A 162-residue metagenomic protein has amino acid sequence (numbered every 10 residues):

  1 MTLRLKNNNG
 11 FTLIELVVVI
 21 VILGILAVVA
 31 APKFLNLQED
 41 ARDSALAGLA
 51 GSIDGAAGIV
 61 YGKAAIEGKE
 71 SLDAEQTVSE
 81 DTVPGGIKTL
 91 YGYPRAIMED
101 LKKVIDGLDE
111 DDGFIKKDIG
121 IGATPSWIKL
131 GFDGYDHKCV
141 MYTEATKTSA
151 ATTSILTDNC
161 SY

Functional and structural regions predicted by a protein language model:
M1-F11: N-terminal leader/signal peptides at the extreme start of proteins
K6, I20-L23, A47: Short glycine- and Lys/Arg-enriched binding-loop motifs that mark or flank ligand-binding interfaces
F11, I25, K63: Gly/Ser/Thr-rich helix-start
V17-A31: Alpha-helical hydrophobic helix detector
L35-E39: Hydrophobic alpha-helical bundle architecture
A41-G68: Membrane-proximal N-terminal amphipathic helix
A65-Y162: Periplasmic/extracellular, small/polar-rich flexible segments of pilin-like filament-forming proteins
